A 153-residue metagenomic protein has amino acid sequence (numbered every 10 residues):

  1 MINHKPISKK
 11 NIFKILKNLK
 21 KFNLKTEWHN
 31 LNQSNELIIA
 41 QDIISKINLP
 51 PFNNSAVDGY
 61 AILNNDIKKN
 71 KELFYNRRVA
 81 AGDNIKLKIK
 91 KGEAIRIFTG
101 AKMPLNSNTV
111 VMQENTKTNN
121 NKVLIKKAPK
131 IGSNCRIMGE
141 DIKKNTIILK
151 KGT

Functional and structural regions predicted by a protein language model:
M1-K69, N121: Short, low-complexity N-terminal leaders and the immediately following helix N-cap/first helix
I2-N3, Y60-T153: Short, glycine/charged-enriched hinge/interface segments at domain edges or termini
